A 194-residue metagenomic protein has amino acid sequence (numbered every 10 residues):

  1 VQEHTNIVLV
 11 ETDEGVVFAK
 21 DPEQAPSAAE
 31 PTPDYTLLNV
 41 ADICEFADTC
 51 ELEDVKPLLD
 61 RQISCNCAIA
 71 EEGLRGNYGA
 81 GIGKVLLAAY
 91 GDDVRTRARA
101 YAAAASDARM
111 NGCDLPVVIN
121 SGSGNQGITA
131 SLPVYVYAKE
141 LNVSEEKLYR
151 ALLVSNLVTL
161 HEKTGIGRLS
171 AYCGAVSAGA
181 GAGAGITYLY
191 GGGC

Functional and structural regions predicted by a protein language model:
V1-G112: Signature of multi-pass transmembrane helix bundles
P33-V40, A104, G122, T129 (+2 more regions): Membrane-targeting and insertion segments and their boundary/processing signals
V85-A103, Y135-L153, C194: An acidic intrinsically disordered interaction segment
A108-I119, T159-L169: Glycine/charged-rich beta-loop-alpha catalytic/anionic-binding loops adjacent to active sites
C113-L132, C173-S177: Conserved phosphate/anionic-ligand binding catalytic regions in large, soluble enzymes, centered on
G127-V143, A184-G191: Alpha-helical support elements that line or immediately flank enzyme active sites and cofactor-binding pockets
K147-C194: A structural-propensity feature for long, helix-poor, extended segments
